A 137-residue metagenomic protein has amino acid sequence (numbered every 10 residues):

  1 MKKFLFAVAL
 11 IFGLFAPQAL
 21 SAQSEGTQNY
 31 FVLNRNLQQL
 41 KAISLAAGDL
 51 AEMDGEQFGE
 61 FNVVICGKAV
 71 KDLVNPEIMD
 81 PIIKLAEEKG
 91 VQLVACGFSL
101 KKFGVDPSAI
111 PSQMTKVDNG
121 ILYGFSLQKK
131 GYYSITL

Functional and structural regions predicted by a protein language model:
M1-S24: Bacterial Sec-dependent N-terminal signal peptides
K3, V8, V32-L40, S112-Q113: Short N-terminal helix-initiation segments at or just after the protein's N-terminus
F6-L10, D54, G131-L137: Amphipathic, soluble alpha/beta structural segments
A22-V63, K71-L73: N-terminal secretory signal peptides
V32, C66-K68, S108-I110: A short, structure-level motif marking secondary-structure boundaries and short turns
F61-C66, L93-G97: Short internal beta-strands
C66-K71, L100: Short active-site-proximal "capping" loops at secondary-structure junctions
E77-L137: A cross-taxonomic marker for long C-terminal extensions/tails that follow the last structured domain
